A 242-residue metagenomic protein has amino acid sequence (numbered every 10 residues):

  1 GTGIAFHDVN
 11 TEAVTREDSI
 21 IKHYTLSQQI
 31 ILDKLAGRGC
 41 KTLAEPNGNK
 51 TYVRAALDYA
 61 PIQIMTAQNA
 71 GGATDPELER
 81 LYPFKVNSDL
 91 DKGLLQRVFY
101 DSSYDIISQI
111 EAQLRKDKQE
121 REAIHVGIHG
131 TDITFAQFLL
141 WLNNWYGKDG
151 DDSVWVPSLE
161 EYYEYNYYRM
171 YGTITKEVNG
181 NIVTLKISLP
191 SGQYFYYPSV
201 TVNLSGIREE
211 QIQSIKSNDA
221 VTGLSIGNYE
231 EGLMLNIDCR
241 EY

Functional and structural regions predicted by a protein language model:
G1-V53, A70-L95, V126-G130: Metal-dependent polysaccharide deacetylase catalytic core of the NodB/CE4 family, i.e., the active-site-bearing domain
E17, Y52-A55, E164-Y171: Short, solvent-exposed polar/charged micro-motifs at secondary-structure junctions
I20, Y24, I106-I110, F135-F138: Aromatic/hydrophobic pocket-lining residues that form the small-molecule binding cavity in soluble enzyme cores
L32-D33, A60-N87, E111-Y196, L204-G223: C-terminal domain-boundary segment and adjacent tail
D91-L94, I106, E177-V183, Y229-L233: Ser/Thr- and Asn-enriched, surface-exposed coil loops between beta-strands
F99-R115: A Trp-anchored, charged/polar loop motif used as the substrate-binding/catalytic surface of acyl/ester-handling
Q193, S225-Y242: C-terminal beta-strand-rich structural cap/linker in extracellular carbohydrate-active enzymes
